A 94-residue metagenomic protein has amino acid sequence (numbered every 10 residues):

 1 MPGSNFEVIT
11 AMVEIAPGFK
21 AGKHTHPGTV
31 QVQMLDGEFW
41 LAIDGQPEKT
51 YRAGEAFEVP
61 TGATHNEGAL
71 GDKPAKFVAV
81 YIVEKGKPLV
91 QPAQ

Functional and structural regions predicted by a protein language model:
M1-I9, T50, E58, P88-Q94: A short, N-terminal "cap"/entry segment at the start of jelly-roll beta-barrel domains of the cupin/DSBH fold
M1-K23: A short glycine-rich, His/Asp/Glu-containing loop-to-beta-strand
G3-N5, T25, Q33, L70-P74: Extracellular/periplasmic catalytic domains that process cell-envelope and extracellular macromolecules
N5, I15-P17, G45-G62: Short acidic-glycine-tyrosine-enriched beta hairpin
E14, W40, V78-Y81: Soluble periplasmic/extracytoplasmic beta-strand elements of cell-envelope proteins
K20-T29, A63: Histidine-centered catalytic micro-motifs
H26-G45, A53-E55, K85: Glycine- and acidic-residue-biased ligand/ion/polar-headgroup-sensing regions
G62-K87: Ligand-binding loop in jelly-roll beta-barrel domains
